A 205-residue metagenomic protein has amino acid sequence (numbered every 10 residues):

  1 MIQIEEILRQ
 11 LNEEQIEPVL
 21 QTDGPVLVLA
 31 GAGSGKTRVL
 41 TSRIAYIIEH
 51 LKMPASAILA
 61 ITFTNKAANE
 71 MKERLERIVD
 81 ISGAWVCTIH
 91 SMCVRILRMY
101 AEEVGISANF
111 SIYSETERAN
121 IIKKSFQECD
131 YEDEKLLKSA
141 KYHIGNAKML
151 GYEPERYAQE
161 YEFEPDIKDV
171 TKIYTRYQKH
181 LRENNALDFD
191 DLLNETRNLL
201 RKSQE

Functional and structural regions predicted by a protein language model:
I2-E5, D23-P25, S34, A45-Q204: A basic/glycine-biased coupling hinge at the interface between accessory DNA-binding modules
R9-L20: Pre-Walker A adenine-sensing motif
I16, Q204-E205: Short hydrophobic/charged patches on amphipathic alpha-helices used for structural packing and interfaces
A30-A32: The conserved Walker
V39-L40: Hydrophobic positions on the alpha1 helix immediately C-terminal to the Walker A/P-loop
